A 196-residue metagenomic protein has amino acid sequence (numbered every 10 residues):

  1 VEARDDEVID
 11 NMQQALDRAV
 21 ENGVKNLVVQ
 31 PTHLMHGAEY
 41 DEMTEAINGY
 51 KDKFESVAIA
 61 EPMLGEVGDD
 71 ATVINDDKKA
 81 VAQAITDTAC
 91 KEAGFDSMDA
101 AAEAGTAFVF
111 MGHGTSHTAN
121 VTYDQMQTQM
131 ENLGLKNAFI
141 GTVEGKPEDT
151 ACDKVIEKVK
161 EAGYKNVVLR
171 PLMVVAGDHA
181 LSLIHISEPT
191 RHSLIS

Functional and structural regions predicted by a protein language model:
V1-D5, P62-G65, I140-E148: Short beta->alpha junction loops
R4-R18, K154: Glycine-rich, highly charged phosphate/nucleotide-binding loops
L16-D70, V175-L183: Hydrophobic, ordered structural segments
L27-T32, A107-M111, V167-V175: Short, structured motif recognition centered on aromatic/hydrophobic residues
K78, A82, T86-C90, D99-Q127: Hydrophobic, aromatic-enriched interface-forming segments
H113-V155: Redox- and metal-dependent alpha/beta enzyme cores, enriched for Fe-S-associated oxidoreductases and cofactor-handling
N137-L183: Binding-cleft/active-site segments that stabilize strongly anionic ligands or cofactors
I184-I195: Single conserved hydrophobic/aromatic residue that forms the stacking wall/gate of nucleotide- or nucleobase-binding
